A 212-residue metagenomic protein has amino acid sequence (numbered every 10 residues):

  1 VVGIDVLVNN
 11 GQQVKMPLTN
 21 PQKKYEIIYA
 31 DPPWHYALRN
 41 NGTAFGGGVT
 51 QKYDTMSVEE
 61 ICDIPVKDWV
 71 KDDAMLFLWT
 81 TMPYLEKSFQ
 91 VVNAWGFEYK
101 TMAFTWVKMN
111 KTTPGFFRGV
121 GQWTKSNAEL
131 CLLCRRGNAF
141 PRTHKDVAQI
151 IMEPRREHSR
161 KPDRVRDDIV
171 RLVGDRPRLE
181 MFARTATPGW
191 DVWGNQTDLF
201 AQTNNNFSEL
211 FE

Functional and structural regions predicted by a protein language model:
V1-E212: Class I S-adenosyl-L-methionine-dependent methyltransferase catalytic core
